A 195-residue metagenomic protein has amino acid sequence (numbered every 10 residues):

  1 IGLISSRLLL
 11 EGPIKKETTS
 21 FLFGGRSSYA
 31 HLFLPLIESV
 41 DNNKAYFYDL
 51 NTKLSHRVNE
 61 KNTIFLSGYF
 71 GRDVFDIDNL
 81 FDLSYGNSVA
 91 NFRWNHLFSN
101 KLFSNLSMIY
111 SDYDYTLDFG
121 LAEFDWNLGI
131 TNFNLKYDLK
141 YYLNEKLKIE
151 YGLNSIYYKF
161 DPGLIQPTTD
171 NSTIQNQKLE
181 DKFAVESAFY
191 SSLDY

Functional and structural regions predicted by a protein language model:
I1-N42, Y46-R57, F65-Y69: Predominantly transmembrane beta-strands of Gram-negative outer membrane beta-barrel pores used for transport
G24, L80, I165-Q166: Short amphipathic alpha-helical leader/targeting segments
I37-D41, L80-F81, A122-D125: Short glycine-enriched, charge-decorated loop/helix-capping segments at active-site entrances that position
S55-R72, S84-Y195: Face-selective signature of the C-terminal outer-membrane beta-barrel domain
